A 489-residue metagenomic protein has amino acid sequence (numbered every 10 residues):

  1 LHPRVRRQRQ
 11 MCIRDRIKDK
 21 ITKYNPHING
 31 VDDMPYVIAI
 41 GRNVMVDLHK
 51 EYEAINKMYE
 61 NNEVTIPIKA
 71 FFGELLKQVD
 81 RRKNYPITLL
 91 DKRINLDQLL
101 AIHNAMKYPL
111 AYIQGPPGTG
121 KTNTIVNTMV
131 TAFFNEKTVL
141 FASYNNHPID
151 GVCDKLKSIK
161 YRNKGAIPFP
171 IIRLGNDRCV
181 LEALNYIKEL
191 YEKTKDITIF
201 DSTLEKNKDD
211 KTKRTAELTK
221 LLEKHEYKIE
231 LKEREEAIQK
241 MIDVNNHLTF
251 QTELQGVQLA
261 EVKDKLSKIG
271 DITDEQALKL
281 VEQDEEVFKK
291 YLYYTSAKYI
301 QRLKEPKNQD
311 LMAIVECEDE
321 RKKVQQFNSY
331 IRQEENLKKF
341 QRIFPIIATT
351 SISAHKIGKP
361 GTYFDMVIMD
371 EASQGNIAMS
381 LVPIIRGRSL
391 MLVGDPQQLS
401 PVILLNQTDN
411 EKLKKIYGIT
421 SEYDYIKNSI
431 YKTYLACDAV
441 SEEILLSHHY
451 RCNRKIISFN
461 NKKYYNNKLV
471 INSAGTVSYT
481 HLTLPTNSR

Functional and structural regions predicted by a protein language model:
H2-R9, I13, H481-R489: Single conserved hydrophobic/aromatic residue that forms the stacking wall/gate of nucleotide- or nucleobase-binding
R6-Q10, R14-N104, Y191: Pre-P-loop entry segment of helicase/translocase ATPase cores
K83-P86, H147-P360, V402-E422: Conserved P-loop NTPase motor core of helicases/translocases
I102-Y108, F133: Phosphate-binding P-loop
L110-T124: Walker A/P-loop
V126-N135: Walker A/P-loop NTP-binding motif
K137-I149, I444-H448: Conserved RecA-like ASCE P-loop NTPase motor core of nucleic-acid helicases/translocases
I352-M366, S373-L482, S488-R489: Conserved helicase motor core of SF1/SF2 NTP-dependent helicases
